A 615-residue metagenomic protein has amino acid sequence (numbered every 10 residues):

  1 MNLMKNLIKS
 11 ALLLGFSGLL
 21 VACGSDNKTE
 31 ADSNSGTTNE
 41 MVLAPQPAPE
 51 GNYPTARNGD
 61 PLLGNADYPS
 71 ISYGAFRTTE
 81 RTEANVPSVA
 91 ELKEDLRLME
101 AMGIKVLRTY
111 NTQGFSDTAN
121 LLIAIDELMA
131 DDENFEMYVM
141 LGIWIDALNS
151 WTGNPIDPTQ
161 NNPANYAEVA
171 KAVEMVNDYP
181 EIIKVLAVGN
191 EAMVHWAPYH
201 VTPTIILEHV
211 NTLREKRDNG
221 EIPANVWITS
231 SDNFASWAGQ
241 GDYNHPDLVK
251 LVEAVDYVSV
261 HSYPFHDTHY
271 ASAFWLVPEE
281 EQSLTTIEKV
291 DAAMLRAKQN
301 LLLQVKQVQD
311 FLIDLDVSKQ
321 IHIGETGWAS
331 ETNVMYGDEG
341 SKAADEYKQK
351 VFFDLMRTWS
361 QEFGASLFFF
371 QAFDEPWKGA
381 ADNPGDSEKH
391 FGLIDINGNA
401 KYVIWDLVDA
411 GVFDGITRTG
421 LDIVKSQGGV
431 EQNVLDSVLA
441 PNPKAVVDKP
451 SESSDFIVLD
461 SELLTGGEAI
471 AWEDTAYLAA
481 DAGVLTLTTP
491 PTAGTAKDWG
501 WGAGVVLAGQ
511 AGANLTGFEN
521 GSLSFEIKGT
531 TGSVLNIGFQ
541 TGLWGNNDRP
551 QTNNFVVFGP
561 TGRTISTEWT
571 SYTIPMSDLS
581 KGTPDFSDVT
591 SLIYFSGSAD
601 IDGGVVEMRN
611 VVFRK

Functional and structural regions predicted by a protein language model:
L19-A22: C-terminal motif of bacterial Sec signal peptides marking the signal peptidase cleavage site
E30-L98: N-terminal carbohydrate-binding accessory modules
A44-P61, V334-L355, W359-D455: Aromatic-rich peripheral "rim/lid" segments of glycoside hydrolase catalytic domains that contact and position glycan
T55, T112, A119-N225, N547 (+2 more regions): Substrate-binding cleft of extracellular glycoside hydrolase catalytic domains
N85-P87, R108-L121, A147-S150, N162-N165 (+6 more regions): Acidic-and-aromatic substrate-binding clefts and catalytic sites of carbohydrate-active enzymes
A90-F115: Catalytic domains of carbohydrate-active enzymes, especially glycoside hydrolases
N162, H195-N333: Noncatalytic carbohydrate-binding groove/subsite architecture in carbohydrate-active enzymes
P441-K615: Beta-rich carbohydrate-recognition modules and glycan-binding surfaces
